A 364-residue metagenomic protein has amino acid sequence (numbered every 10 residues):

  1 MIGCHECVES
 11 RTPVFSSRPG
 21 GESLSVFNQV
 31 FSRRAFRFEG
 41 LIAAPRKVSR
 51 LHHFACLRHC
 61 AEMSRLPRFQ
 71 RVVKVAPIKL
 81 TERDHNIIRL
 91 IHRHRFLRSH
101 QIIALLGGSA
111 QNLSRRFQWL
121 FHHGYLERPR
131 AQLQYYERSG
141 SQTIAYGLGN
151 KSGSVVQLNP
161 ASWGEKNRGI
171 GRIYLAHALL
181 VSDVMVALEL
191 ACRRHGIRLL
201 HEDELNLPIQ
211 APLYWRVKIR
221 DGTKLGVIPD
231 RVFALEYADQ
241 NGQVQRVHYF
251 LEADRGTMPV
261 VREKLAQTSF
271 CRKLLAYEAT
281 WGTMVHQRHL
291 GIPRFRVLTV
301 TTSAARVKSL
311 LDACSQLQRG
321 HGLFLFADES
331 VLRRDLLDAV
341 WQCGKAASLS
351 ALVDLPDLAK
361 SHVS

Functional and structural regions predicted by a protein language model:
G3-C7, R11-F15, V26-F31, R37-R172 (+2 more regions): Nuclease-adjacent, charged terminal/linker segments that flank catalytic cores
R68, A76-K79, P259-L275, A279-S364: Non-catalytic C-terminal interaction segments of nucleic acid-processing enzymes
R95, L106, N150, F233-Y237 (+2 more regions): Short, flexible loop/turn elements at secondary-structure junctions
P129, I197-F250, A266-R272: Active-site metal-binding core of divalent-cation-utilizing nuclease and nuclease-like domains
A131, E252-G256: Short loop/turn segments at strand-loop or loop-helix junctions that form parts of catalytic or ligand-binding pockets
L158-K224: Solvent-exposed, charged helical/coil patches that constitute nucleic-acid or partner-interaction surfaces
E189-G196, Y237-G242, W281-G291: Alpha-helix termini
